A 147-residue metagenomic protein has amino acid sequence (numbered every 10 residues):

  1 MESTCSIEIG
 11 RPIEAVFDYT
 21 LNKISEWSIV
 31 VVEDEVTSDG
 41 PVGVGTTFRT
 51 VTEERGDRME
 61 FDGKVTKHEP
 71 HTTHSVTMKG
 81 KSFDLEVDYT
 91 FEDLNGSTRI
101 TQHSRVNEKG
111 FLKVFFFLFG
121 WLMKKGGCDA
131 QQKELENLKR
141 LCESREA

Functional and structural regions predicted by a protein language model:
M1-T37: Hydrophobic ligand-binding cavity/cleft-lining segments
E2-T4, R58-D62, D84-D88: Short, surface-exposed coil-to-beta transition loops
I7, T50-T52, V76, Y89 (+1 more regions): Preference for bulky hydrophobic residues occupying beta-strand positions in well-ordered beta-sheet regions
E8, T66-K67, T90-E92: Well-ordered beta-strand positions
E35-S82, R99, K133-A147: Glycine-rich portal/gate segments that line the openings of hydrophobic small-molecule binding cavities
K79-Q132: Beta-strand/loop substructures that line and gate deep hydrophobic ligand-binding cavities in soluble
